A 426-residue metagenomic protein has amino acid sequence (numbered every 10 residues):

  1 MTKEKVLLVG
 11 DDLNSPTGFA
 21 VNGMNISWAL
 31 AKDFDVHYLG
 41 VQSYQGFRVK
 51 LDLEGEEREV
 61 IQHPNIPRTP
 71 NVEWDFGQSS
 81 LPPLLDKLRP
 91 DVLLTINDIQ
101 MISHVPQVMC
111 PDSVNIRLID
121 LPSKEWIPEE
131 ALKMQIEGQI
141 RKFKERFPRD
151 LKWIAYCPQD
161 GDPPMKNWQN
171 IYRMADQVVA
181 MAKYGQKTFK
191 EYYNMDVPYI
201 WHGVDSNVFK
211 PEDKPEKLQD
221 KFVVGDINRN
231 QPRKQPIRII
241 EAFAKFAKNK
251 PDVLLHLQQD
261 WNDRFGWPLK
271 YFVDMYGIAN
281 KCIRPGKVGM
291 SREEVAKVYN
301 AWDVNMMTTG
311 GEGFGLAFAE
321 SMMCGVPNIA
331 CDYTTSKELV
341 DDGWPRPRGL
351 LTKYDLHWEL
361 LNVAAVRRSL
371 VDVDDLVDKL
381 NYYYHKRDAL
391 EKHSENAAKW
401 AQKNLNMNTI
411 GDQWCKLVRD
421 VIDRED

Functional and structural regions predicted by a protein language model:
M1-E4, Y192, N207-V223, A247-N249: Nucleotide-sugar donor-binding and catalytic loop/hinge architecture of NDP-sugar-dependent glycosyltransferases
D12-P16, W28-L85, D263-R264: N-terminal strand-loop element at the rim of the active site of nucleotide-sugar-dependent glycosyltransferases
Y184, G203: Carbohydrate-associated surface elements
K217-K234, I240-F243, L255-L257: Conserved donor-binding/catalytic core segment of Leloir-type glycosyltransferases
G266-G289, E293: Nucleotide-activated donor-binding/catalytic signature segment of Leloir-type glycosyltransferases, i.e., the conserved
G310: Aromatic "clamp/platform" in nucleotide-sugar-dependent glycosyltransferases that forms part of the donor/acceptor
P327-A330, V340-D341, P345-L351: Short hydrophobic beta-strand element within catalytic cores of glycosyltransferases and related nucleotide-activated
R368-V371, D375, H385-K416: A charged, aromatic-enriched C-terminal amphipathic alpha-helix characteristic of glycosyltransferases across folds
